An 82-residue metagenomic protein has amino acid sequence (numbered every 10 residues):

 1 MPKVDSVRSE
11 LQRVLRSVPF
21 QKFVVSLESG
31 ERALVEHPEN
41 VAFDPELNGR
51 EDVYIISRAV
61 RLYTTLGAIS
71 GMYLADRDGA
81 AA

Functional and structural regions predicted by a protein language model:
M1-A82: Motif-centric detector for short Cys/His coordination patterns
